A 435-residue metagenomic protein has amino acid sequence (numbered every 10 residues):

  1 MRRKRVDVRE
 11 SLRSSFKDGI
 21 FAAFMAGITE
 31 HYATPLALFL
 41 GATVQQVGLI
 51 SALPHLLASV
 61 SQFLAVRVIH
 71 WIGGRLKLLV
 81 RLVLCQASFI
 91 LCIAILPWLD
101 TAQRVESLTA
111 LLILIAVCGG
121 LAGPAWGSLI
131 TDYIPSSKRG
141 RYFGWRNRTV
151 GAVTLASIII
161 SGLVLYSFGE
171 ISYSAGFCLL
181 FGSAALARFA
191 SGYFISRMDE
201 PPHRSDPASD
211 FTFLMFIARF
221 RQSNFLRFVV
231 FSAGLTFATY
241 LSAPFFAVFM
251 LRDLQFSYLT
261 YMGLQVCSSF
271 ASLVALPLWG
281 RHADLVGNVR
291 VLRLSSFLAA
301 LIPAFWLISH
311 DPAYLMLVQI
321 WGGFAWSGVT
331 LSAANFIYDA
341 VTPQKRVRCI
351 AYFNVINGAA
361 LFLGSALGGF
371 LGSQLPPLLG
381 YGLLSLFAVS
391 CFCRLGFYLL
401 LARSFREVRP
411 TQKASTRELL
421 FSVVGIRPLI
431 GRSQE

Functional and structural regions predicted by a protein language model:
M1-R9, D199-V230, T411-E435: Juxtamembrane intracellular "pre-TM" segments in multi-pass secondary transporters
M1-V60, A65, I69, L76-Q86 (+3 more regions): Helix-loop boundary and gating motifs at the non-cytosolic
S61-K77, L165, V274-G287, G372: Helix-to-loop junctions at the C-terminal end of transmembrane segments in multipass secondary transporters
H70-C85, W145, S172-Y173, D284-S296 (+1 more regions): Cytoplasmic membrane-interface "Motif A"-like loop-to-helix N-cap segments of 12-TM Major Facilitator Superfamily
R75-K77, L165-A185, G372-F392: A membrane-interface helix-boundary motif in multi-pass transporters
K77-I93, A185, R290-F305, C391: Structural signature of the two symmetry-related core transmembrane helices
I95-L112, L307-Q319: Helix-loop junctions at membrane interfaces in 12-TM secondary transporters
G120-I134, G328-T342: Intracellular juxtamembrane helix-capping segments at the cytosolic ends of symmetry-related transmembrane helices
